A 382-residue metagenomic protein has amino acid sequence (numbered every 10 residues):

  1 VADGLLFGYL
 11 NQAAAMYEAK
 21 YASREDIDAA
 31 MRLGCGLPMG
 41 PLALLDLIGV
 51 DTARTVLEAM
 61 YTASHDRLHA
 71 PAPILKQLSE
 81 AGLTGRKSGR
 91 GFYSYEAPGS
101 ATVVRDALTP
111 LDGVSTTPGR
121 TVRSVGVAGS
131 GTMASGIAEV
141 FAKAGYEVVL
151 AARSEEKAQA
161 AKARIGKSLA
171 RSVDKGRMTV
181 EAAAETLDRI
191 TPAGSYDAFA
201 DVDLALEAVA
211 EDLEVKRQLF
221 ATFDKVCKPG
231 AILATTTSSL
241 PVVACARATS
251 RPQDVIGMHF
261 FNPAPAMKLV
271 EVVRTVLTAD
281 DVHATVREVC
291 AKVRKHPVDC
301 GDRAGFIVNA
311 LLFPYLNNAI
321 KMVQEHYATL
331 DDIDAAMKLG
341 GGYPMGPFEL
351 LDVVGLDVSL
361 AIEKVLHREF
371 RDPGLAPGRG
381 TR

Functional and structural regions predicted by a protein language model:
V1-G4, I232-D302, F306-A310: Rossmann-fold dinucleotide-binding core
V1-T132, E139, K143-V149, R153 (+2 more regions): NAD(P)-dependent Rossmann-like dehydrogenase/reductase catalytic/cofactor-binding core
A29, K157-K167, D281-K292, A335 (+1 more regions): A non-catalytic, amphipathic alpha-helix used as a structural packing/dimerization or gating element in enzyme scaffolds
R123-A160, I165-M178, F199-A200, E211: Phosphate-binding active sites in nucleotide-utilizing proteins
E139-A142, D224, A246, R287: A structural alpha-helix within SAM-dependent methyltransferase catalytic domains
E156-K157, A170-L233, L240-A244: Rossmann-like NAD(P)-binding element
